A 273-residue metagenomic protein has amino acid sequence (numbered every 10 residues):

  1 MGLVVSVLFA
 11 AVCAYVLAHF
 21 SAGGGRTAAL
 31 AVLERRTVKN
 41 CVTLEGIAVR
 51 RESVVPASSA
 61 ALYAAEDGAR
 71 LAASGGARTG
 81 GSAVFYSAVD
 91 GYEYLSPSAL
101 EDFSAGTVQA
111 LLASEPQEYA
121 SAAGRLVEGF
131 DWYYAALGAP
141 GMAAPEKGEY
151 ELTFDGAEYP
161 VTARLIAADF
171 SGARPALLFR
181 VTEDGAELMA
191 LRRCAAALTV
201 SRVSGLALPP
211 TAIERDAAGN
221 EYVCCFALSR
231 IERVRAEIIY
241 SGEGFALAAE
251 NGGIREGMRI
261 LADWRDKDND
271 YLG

Functional and structural regions predicted by a protein language model:
M1-F9: N-terminal Sec-pathway targeting helices
F9, A14-T27, F170-G172, T182-R233 (+1 more regions): Edge-of-domain interaction segments
Y15-Y63, T79-G81, F85: N-terminal beta-strand block that forms a small beta-sandwich/beta-barrel module immediately after a flexible targeting
R26-A29, G81, A110-L111, Y119-A122 (+4 more regions): Beta-strand/loop subdomains of soluble extracytoplasmic proteins
L30-V55, L126, F130, L137-A139 (+5 more regions): Cytosol-facing boundaries of transmembrane alpha helices in integral membrane proteins
G46, A61-S74, P116-L126, I254-I260: A structural signal for short beta-strand/turn segments enriched in small hydrophobics and glycine
A72-D102: Elongated periplasmic alpha-helical coiled-coil
A73, Y150-T153, A196, A262: A generic structural signal for residues embedded in beta-strands
